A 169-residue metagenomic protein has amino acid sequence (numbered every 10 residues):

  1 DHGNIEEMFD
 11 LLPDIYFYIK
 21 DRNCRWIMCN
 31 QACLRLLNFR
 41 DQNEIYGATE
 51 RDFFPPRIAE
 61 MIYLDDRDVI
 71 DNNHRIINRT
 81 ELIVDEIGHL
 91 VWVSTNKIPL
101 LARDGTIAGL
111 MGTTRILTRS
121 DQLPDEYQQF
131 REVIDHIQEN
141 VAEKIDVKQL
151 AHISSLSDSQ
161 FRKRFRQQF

Functional and structural regions predicted by a protein language model:
F17, R25-I27: Conserved hydrophobic beta-strand signature of PAS-family and PAS-like sensory domains
N23-R25, R35: PAS/PAS-like sensory domains across diverse signaling proteins
N30-C33: N-terminal capping loop/helix in small sensory signaling domains highlighted by a polar->aromatic N-x2-3-F motif
L36-R40, I45-E50, P56-R57, D65 (+1 more regions): PAS-family sensory domain signature
F54-V84: Terminal output helix/cap of sensory domains in signal transduction proteins
T106-L117: PAS-family sensory domains
L123-I145, I153: A short, Lys/Arg-enriched amphipathic alpha-helix from helix-turn-helix/homeodomain DNA-binding modules
K148-F169: Basic/polar phosphate-binding segments, predominantly the helix-turn-helix DNA-binding elements of transcriptional
